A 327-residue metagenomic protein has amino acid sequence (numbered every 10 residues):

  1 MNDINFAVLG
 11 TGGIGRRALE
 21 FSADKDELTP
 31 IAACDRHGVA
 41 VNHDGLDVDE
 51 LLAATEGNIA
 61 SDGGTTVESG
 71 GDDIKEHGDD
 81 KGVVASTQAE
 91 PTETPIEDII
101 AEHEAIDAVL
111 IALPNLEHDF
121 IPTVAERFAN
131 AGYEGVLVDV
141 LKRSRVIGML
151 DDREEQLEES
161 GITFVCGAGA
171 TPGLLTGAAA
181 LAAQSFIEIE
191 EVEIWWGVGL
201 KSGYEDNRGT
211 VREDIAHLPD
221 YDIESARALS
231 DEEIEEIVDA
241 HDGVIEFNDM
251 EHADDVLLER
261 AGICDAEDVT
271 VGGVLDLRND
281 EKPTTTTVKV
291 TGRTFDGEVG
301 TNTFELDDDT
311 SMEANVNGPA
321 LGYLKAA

Functional and structural regions predicted by a protein language model:
N2-I4, G135, E190: Nucleotide donor/acceptor-binding cores
N2-N130: N-terminal glycine-/serine-/threonine-rich beta1-alpha1-beta2 phosphate-ribose binding loop of Rossmann-like
L9, Q184-L306: Active-site-lining helix/loop region of Rossmann-like oxidoreductase modules
R36-G38, L141-R143, G169-A170: Short, ordered loop/turn segments at secondary-structure junctions
N115-F164: Rossmann-fold NAD(P)-binding glycine/threonine-rich loop
V146-N207: A contiguous active-site-proximal alpha/beta segment in oxidoreductase catalytic domains
D296-A327: C-terminal helical cap and adjacent loop that interface with cofactors, partners, or active-site loops
